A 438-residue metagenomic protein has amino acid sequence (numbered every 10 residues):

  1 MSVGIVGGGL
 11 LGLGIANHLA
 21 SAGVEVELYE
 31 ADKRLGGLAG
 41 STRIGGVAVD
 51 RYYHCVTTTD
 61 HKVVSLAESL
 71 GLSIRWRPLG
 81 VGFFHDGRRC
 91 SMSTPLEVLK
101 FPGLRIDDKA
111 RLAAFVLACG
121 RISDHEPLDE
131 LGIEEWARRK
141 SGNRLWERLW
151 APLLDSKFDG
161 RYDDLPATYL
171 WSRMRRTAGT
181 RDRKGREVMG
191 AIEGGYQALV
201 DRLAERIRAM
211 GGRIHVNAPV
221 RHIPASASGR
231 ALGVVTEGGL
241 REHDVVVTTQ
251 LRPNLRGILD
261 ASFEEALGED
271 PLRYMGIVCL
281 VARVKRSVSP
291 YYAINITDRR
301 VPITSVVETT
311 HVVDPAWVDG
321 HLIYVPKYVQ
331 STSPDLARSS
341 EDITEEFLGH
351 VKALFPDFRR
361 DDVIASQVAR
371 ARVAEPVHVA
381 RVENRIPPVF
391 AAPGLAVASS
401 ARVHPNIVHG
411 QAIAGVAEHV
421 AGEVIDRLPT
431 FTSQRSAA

Functional and structural regions predicted by a protein language model:
S2-L28: N-terminal Rossmann-like FAD-binding beta1-loop-alpha1 element of flavoenzymes
L11, R34, P253: Conserved Rossmann-like nucleotide-cofactor binding loop
A20-I44: Glycine-rich FAD pyrophosphate-binding loop
A22, P219-A337, E341, E345-F358 (+3 more regions): Mid-domain catalytic core of redox enzymes that form a hydrophobic substrate pocket/lid adjacent to a catalytic redox
G45-P127: Dinucleotide-binding Rossmann-like beta1-alpha1 core, especially the glycine-rich loop that anchors the ADP
L104, A113-I223, L232, T249: Active-site/ligand-binding neighborhood in enzyme catalytic cores
L322-Y324, P387-N406, A412, V416: Short FAD-binding loop at a beta-strand-to-alpha-helix junction that anchors the flavin cofactor in diverse
I413-T432: Internal hydrophobic alpha-helix adjacent to the cofactor/substrate pocket in enzyme cavities
